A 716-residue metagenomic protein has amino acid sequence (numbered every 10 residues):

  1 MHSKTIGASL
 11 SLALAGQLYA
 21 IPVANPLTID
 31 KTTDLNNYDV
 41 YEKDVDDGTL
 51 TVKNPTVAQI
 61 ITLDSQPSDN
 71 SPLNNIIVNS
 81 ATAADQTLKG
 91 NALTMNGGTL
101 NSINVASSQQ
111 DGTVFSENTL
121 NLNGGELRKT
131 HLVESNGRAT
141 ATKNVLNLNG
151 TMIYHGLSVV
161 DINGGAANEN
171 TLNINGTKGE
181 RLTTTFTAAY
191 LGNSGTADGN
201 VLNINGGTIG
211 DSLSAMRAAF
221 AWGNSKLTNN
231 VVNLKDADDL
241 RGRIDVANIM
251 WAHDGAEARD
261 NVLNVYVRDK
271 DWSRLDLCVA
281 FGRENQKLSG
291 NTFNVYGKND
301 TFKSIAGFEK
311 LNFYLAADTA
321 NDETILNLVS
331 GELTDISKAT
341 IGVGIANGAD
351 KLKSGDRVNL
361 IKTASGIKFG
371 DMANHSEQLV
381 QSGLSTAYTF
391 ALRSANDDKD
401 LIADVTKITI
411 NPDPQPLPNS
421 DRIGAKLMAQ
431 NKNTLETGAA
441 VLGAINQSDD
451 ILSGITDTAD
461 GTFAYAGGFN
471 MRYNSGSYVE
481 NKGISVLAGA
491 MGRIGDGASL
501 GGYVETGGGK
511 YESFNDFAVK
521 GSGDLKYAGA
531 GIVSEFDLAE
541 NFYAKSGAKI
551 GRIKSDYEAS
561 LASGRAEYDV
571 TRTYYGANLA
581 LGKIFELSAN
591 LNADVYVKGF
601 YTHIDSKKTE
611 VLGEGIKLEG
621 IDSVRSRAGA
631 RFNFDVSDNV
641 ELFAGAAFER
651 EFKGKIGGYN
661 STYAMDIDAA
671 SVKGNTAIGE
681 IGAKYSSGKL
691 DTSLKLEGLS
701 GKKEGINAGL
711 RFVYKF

Functional and structural regions predicted by a protein language model:
M1-A20: Gram-negative bacterial Sec-dependent N-terminal signal peptides
T32-E42, D47-T49, V57-K89, N96-T119 (+9 more regions): Extracellular beta-strand/beta-solenoid scaffold signature
E257, L263-V265, W272-R357: Extracellular beta-strand/loop-rich repeat segments of large surface/secreted proteins
P416-A589, A593, K695-E697, N707: Outer membrane beta-barrel translocator domains of Type V secretion systems
A466-R472, T506-K510, I550-K554, F585 (+5 more regions): Transmembrane beta-strands of outer-membrane beta-barrel pores
G476-Y478, F514-G521, K554-V570, D605-V624 (+1 more regions): Solvent-exposed, glycine/polar-rich loop segments of beta-barrel outer-membrane systems
G531, L587, L612, I616-F716: Outer membrane beta-barrel transmembrane domains
